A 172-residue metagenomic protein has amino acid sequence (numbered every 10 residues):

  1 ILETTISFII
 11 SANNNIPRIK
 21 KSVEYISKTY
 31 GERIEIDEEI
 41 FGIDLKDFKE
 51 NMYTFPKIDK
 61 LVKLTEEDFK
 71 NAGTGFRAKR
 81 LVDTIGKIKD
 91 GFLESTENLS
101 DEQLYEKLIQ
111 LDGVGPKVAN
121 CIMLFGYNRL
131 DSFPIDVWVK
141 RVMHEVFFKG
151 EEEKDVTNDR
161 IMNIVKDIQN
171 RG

Functional and structural regions predicted by a protein language model:
I1-G172: HhH-family (HhH-GPD) DNA N-glycosylase catalytic core used in base-excision repair
